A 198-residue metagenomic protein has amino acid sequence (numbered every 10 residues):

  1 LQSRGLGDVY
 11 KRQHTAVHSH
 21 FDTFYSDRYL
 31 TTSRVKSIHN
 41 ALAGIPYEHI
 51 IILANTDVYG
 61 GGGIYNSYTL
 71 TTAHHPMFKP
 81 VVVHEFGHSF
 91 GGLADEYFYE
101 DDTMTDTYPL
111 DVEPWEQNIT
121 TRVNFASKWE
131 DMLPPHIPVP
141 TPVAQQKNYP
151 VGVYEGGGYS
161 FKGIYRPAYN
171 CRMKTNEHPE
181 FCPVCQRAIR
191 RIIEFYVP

Functional and structural regions predicted by a protein language model:
L1-Y10: Single conserved hydrophobic/aromatic residue that forms the stacking wall/gate of nucleotide- or nucleobase-binding
F24-L42: A Trp-anchored, charged/polar loop motif used as the substrate-binding/catalytic surface of acyl/ester-handling
N40-Y47, I51-T69: Catalytic zinc-binding patch centered on the HExxH motif and its immediate surroundings that defines zinc-dependent
E48, F78, F86, A168-N170: Extracellular structured ligand-interaction cores
T56-G60, P76-F78, E96-Y97, H178-E180: Solvent-exposed loop/turn segments at secondary-structure junctions within structured extracellular/periplasmic domains
G62-V83: Short pre-active-site segment immediately N-terminal to the catalytic Zn-binding motif
P80-E96: Active-site recognition of the HExxH zinc-binding catalytic motif
Y97-P198: Replace "(M1/M4/M9/M12/WLM)" with "(e.g., M1/M4/M8/M9/M12/M26/WLM)" and add "not limited to" to clarify scope
